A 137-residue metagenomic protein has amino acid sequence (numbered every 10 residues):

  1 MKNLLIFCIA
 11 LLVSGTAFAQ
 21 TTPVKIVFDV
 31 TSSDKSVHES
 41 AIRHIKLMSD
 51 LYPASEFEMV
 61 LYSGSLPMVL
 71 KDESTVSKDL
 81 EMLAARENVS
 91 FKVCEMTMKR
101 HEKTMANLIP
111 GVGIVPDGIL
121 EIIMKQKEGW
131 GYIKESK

Functional and structural regions predicted by a protein language model:
M1-L4: Positively charged n-region of N-terminal signal peptides that target proteins for export
A10-L11: Short, linear, compositionally biased motifs with a strong N-terminal bias
S14-T16: N-terminal signal peptide c-region/cleavage motif recognized by signal peptidases
Q20-K137: Secreted/extracellular ectodomain signature
